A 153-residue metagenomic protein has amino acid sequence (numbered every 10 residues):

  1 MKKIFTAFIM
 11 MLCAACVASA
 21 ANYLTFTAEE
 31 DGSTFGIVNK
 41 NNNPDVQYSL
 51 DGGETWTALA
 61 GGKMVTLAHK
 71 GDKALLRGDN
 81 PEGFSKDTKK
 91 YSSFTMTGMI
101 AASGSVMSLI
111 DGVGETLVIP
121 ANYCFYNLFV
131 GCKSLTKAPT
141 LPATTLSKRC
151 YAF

Functional and structural regions predicted by a protein language model:
M1-A21: Sec-dependent, cleavable N-terminal signal peptides
A18-K40: Boundary/junction segments of secreted and surface-exposed precursor proteins
F26, G61-T66, A74, K86-N122 (+1 more regions): Structural signature of tandem-repeat unit edges
S33-F35, V65-E82: Noncatalytic modules at the cell exterior or secretory-pathway interfaces, chiefly beta-strand-rich lectin/adhesion
I37-N42, R77-N80, V113: Structural motif
Q47-L50: Conserved Ser/Thr-centered positions that define the repeating blades of beta-propeller domains
W56-A60: Short beta-strand segments within Ig-like beta-sandwich modules, predominantly Fibronectin type-III
F125, Y151-F153: Intrinsic low-complexity tandem-repeat regions in disordered proteins
